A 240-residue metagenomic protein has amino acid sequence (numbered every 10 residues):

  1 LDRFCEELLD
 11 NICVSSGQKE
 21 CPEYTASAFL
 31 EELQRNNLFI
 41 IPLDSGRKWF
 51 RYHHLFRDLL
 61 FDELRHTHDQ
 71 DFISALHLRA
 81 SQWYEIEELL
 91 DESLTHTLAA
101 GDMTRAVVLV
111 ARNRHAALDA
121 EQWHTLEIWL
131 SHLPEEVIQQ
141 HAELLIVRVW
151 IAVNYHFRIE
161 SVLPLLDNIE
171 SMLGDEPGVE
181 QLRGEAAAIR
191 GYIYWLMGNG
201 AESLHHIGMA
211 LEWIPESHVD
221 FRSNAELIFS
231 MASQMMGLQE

Functional and structural regions predicted by a protein language model:
L1-E63, A75-L78: C-terminal boundary/linker of central alpha/beta nucleotide-binding cores
R35, L94, R114-H115, E127-E135 (+2 more regions): Amphipathic alpha-helical segments of tetratricopeptide repeats
L38-F39, L89, G198: Generic structural signal for secondary-structure transition and capping sites
S45, D69, I86, D102 (+4 more regions): Short coil/turn linker motifs that delimit alpha-helical repeat modules in TPR/alpha-solenoid proteins
H66, Q70-I151, S161-N168: Extended alpha-helical scaffolding segments used for macromolecular assembly and cargo binding
V107-A116, E143-R158, L182-N199, F221-Q239: Tandem amphipathic alpha-helical repeat scaffolds
N154-G174, V179-E180: A contiguous, low-structure linker/loop signature
